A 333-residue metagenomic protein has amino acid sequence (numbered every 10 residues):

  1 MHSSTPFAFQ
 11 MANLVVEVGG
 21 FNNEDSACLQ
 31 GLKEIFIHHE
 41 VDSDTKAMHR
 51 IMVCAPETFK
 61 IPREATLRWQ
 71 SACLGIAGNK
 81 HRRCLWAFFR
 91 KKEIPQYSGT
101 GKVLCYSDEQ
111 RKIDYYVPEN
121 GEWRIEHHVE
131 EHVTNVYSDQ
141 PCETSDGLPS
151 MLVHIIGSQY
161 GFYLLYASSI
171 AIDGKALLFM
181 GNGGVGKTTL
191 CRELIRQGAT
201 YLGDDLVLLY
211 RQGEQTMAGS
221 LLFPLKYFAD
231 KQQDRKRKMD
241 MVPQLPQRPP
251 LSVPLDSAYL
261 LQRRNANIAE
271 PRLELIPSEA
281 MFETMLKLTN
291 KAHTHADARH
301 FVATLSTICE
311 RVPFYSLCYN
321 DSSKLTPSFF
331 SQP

Functional and structural regions predicted by a protein language model:
M1-G183, R196-Q197, V207-P333: A noncatalytic interaction/capping subdomain that flanks phosphate/NTP-handling catalytic cores
V185-K187: Conserved glycine(s) of the Walker
L190-C191: Post-Walker A alpha-helix
T200: Residue-level detector of anion-binding/catalytic polar loops
D204: Active-site flanking residues adjacent to catalytic metal/cofactor-binding acidic residues
